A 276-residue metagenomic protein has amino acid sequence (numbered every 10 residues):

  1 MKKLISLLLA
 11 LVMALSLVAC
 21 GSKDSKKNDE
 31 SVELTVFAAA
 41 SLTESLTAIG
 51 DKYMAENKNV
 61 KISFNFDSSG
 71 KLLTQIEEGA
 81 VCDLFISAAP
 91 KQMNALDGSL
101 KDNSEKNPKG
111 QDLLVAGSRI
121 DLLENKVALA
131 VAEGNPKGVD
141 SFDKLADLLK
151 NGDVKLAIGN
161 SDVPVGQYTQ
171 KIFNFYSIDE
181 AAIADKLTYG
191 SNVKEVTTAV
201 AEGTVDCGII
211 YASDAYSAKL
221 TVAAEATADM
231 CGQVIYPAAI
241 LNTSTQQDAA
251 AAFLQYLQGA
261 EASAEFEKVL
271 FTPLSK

Functional and structural regions predicted by a protein language model:
M1-L9: Positively charged n-region of N-terminal signal peptides that target proteins for export
L4, G21-D51, A55, G70 (+4 more regions): Exported/periplasmic ABC-transporter solute-binding proteins
L9, A80-V81, D153, T204: Residue-level detector of structured alpha->beta connecting loops
L15-A19: C-terminal motif of bacterial Sec signal peptides marking the signal peptidase cleavage site
N57-F64: A generic structural motif
F66-T74, V81-D102: Ligand-binding clamshell of periplasmic/extracellular solute-binding protein-like
E77-A80, L123: Extracytoplasmic metal-acquisition and chelation regions
L96-S118, Y216-A226: Ligand-binding "clamshell"
